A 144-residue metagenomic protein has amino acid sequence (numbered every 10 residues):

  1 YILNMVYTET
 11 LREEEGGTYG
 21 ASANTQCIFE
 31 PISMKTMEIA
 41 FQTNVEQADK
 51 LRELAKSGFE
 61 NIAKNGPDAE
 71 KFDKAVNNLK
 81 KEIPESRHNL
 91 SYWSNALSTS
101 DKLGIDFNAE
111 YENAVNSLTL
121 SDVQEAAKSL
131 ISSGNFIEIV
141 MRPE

Functional and structural regions predicted by a protein language model:
Y1-T8: His/Glu-based metal-binding/catalytic segments typifying zinc-dependent metallopeptidases
T8, R12-S117, G134-P143: M16 family metallopeptidases and their MPP-like homologs
S121-K128: Mature hydrolase/peptidase catalytic cores and their serpin-fold inhibitory cores, especially in secreted
